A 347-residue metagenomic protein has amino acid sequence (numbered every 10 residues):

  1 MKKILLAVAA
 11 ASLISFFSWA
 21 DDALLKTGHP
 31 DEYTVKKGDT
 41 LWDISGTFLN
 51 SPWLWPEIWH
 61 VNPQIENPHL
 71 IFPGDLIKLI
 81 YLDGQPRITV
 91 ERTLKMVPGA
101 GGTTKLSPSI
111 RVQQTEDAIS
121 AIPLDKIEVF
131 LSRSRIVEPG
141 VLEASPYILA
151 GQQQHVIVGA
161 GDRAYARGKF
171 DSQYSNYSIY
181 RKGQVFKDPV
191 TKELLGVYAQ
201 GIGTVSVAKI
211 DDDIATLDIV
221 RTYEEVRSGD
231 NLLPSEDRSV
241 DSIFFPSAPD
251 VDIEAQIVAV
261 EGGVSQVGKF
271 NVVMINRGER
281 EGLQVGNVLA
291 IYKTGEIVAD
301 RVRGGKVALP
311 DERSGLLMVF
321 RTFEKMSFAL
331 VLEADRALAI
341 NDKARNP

Functional and structural regions predicted by a protein language model:
K2-A7, F16-P347: Surface-exposed, polar/charged interaction patches used for macromolecular assembly or partner binding
A11-S12: Repetitive helical segments and hydrophobic/amphipathic motifs
